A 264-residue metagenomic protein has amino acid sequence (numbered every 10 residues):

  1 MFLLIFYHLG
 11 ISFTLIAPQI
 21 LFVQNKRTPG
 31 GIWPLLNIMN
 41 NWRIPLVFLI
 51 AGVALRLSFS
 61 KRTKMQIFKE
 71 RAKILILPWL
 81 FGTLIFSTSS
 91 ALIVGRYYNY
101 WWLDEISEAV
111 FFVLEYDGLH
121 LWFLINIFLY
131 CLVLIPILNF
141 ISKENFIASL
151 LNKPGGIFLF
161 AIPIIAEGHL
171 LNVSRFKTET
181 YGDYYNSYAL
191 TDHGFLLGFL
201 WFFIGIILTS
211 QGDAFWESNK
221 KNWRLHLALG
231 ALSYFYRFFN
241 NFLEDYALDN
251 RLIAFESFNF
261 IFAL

Functional and structural regions predicted by a protein language model:
M1-L264: Alpha-helical transmembrane segments and their immediate juxtamembrane cytosolic regions
